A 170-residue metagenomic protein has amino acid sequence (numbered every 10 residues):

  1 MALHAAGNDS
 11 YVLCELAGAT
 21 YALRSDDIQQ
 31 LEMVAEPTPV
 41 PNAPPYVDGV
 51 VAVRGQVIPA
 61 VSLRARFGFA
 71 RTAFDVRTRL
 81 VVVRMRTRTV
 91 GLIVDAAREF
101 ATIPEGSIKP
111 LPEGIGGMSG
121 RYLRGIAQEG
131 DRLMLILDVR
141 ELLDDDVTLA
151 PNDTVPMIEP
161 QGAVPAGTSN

Functional and structural regions predicted by a protein language model:
M1-N170: An acidic, low-aromatic, low-complexity terminal/linker signal
